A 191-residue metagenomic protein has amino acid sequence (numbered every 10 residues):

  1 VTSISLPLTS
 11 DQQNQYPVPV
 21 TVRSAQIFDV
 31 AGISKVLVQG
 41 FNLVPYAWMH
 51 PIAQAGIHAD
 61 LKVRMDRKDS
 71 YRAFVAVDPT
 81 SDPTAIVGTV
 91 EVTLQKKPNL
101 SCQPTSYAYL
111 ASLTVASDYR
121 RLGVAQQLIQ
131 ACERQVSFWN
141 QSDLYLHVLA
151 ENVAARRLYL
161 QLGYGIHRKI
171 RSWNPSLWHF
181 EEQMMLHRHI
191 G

Functional and structural regions predicted by a protein language model:
S3-V20, S24-R120, I129-A131, Q135 (+2 more regions): Acetyl-CoA-dependent GNAT
I33, V115, L128, C132 (+3 more regions): Hydrophobic packing within well-folded, soluble alpha/beta domains
A108, S142-Y145, L149-R156, L160-G191: C-terminal "cap" of GNAT-fold acetyltransferases
G123: Conserved G/P- and acidic residue-centered "switch" motifs that form tight phosphate/ATP-binding loops in soluble
